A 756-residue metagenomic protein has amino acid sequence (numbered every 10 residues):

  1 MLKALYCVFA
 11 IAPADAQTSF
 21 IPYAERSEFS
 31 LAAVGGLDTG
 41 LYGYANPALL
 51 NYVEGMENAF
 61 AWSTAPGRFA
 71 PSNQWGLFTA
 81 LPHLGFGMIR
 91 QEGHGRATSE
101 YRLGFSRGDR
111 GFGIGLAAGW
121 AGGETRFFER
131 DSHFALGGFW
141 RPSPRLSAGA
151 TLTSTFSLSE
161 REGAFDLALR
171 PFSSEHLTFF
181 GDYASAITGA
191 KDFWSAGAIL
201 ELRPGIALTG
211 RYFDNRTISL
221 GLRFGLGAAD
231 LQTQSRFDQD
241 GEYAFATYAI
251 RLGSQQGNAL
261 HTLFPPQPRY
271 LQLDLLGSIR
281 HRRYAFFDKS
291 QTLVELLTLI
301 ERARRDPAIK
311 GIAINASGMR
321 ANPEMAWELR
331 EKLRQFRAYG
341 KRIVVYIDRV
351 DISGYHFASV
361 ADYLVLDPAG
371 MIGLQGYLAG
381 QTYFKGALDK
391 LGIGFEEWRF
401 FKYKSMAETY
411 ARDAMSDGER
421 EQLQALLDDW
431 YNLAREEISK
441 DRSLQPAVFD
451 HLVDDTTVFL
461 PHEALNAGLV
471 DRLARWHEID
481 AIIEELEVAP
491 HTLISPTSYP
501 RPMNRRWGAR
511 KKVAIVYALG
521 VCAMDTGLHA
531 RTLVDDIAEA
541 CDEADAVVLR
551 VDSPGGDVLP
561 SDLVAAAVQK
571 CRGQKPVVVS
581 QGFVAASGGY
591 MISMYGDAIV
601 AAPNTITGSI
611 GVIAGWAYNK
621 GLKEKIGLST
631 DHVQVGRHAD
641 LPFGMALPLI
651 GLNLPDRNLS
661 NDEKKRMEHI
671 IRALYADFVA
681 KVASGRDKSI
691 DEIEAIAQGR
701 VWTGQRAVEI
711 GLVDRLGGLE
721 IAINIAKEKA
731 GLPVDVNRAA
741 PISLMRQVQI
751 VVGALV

Functional and structural regions predicted by a protein language model:
M1-A16: Sec-dependent N-terminal signal peptides of Gram-negative exported proteins
Q17-A249: Subset of outer-membrane beta-barrel
G36, G40, E57, A207 (+3 more regions): Short active-site oxyanion
K191, A207-G210, S219-L222, L231-Q232 (+10 more regions): Extended hydrophobic-aromatic, low-complexity segments
A244-Q445, D450-V453, V458, A474 (+3 more regions): Small-residue-centered hinge/linker elements
P446-N466, R472, D687-G717: Amphipathic alpha-helical substructures
H477-E484, I721-K727: A ligand-binding cleft/hinge motif common to bilobed small-molecule-binding domains
G699-R746, I750-V756: C-terminal structured "cap/appendage" subdomains that terminate the fold
